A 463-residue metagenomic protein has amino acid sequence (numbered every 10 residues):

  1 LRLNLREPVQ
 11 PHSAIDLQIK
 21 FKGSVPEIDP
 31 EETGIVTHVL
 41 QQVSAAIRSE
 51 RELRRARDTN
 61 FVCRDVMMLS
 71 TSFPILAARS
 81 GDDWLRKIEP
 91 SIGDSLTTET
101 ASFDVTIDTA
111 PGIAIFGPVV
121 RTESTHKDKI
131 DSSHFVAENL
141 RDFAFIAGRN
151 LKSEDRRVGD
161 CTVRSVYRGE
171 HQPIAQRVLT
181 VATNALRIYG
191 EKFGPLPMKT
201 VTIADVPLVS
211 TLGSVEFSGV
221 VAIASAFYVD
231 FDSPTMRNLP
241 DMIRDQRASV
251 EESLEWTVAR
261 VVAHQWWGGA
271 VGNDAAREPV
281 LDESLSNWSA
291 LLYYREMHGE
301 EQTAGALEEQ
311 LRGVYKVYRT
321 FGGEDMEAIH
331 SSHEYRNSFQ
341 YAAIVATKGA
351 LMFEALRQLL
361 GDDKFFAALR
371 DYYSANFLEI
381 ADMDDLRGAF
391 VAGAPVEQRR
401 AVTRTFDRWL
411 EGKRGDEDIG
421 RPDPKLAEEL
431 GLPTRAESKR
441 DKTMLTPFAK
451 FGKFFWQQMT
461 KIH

Functional and structural regions predicted by a protein language model:
N4-R6, D16-I146: Extended, low-hydrophobicity, Ser/Thr/Pro/Gly-biased non-transmembrane segments
V36-S70, D230-V250, Y315-E324, L430-M444: Charged, glycine/proline-rich intrinsically disordered loops and linkers
W84-S91, G169-H171, V271-G272, S332-F339 (+2 more regions): Flexible glycine/proline-enriched surface loops and loop-helix/loop-strand junctions
V105, D131-H134, L151-Q265, G269-E278 (+1 more regions): Juxtacatalytic substrate-recognition/specificity segment
H171, P195-P197, A276, E301 (+1 more regions): Amphipathic alpha-helical substructures
E252, E283-A355, L359, W409-K413 (+2 more regions): Acidic/His/Gly-enriched intrinsically disordered linker/tail segments that often contain short helix/coil "MoRF-like"
G415-H463: Long, His/Glu/Asp-enriched segments that create or flank divalent metal/ion-associated functional microenvironments
